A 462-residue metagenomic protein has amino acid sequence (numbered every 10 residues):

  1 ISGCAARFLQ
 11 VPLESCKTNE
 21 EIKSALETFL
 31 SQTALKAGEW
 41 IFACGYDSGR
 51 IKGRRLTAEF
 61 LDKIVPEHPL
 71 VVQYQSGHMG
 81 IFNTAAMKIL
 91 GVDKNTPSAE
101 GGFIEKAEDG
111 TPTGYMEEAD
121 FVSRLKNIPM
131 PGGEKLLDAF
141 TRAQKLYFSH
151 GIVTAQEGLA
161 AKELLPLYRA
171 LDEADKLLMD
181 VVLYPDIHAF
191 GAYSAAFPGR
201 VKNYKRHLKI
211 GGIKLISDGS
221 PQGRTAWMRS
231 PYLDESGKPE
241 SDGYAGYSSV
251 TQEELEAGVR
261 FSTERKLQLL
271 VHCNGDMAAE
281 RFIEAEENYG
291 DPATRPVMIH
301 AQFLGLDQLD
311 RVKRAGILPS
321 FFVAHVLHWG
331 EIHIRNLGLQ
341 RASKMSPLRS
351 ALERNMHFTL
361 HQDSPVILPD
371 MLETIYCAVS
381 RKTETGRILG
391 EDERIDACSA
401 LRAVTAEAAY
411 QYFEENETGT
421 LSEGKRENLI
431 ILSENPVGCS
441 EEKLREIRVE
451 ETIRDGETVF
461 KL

Functional and structural regions predicted by a protein language model:
I1, H207-T225, I317-L327: Non-cysteine beta-strand/loop elements that form the S-adenosyl-L-methionine
I1-A196, L215, Q222-S230, D234-A278 (+5 more regions): Divalent metal-binding segments
F29, L146, A403, Y410-Q411 (+1 more regions): Short alpha-helical functional segments enriched in proximate histidine and acidic residues
T111, S220, K425, E457-V459: Residue-level signal for well-ordered, solvent-exposed loop/turn and beta-edge residues enriched in charged/polar side
L171-D175, G199-L208, D291, V312-G316: Acidic (Asp/Glu)-rich catalytic clusters
V259-L270, M277-P296, H300-A301, L306-K313 (+3 more regions): His/Asp/Glu-enriched, well-ordered alpha-helical/loop segment that forms or immediately abuts the divalent-metal
